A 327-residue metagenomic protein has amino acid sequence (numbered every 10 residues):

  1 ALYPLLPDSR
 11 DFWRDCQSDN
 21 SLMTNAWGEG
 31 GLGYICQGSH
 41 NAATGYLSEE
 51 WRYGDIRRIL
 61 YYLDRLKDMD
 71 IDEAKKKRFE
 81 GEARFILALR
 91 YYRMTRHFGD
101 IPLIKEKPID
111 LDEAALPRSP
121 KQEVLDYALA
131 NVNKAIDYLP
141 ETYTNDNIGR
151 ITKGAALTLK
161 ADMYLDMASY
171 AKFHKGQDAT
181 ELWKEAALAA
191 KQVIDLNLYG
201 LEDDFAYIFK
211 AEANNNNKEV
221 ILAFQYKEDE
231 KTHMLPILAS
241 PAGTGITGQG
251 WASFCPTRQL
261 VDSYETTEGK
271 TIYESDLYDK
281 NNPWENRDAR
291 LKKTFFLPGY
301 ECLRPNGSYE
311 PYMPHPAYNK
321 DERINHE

Functional and structural regions predicted by a protein language model:
A1-L32, I101, L125, N133-I136 (+1 more regions): An aromatic- and glycine-enriched ligand-binding surface/loop that stacks and positions planar moieties
L2-S9, E29-F98, E113-D126, A130-I148 (+3 more regions): Conserved, well-structured interaction surfaces
F98-I104: Short, flexible active-site-proximal loops enriched in glycine and acidic residues
K107-D110: Short edge-strand/loop segments of extracellular domains
D112-E113, E301: A short local loop/turn or secondary-structure capping micro-motif enriched for an aromatic residue
